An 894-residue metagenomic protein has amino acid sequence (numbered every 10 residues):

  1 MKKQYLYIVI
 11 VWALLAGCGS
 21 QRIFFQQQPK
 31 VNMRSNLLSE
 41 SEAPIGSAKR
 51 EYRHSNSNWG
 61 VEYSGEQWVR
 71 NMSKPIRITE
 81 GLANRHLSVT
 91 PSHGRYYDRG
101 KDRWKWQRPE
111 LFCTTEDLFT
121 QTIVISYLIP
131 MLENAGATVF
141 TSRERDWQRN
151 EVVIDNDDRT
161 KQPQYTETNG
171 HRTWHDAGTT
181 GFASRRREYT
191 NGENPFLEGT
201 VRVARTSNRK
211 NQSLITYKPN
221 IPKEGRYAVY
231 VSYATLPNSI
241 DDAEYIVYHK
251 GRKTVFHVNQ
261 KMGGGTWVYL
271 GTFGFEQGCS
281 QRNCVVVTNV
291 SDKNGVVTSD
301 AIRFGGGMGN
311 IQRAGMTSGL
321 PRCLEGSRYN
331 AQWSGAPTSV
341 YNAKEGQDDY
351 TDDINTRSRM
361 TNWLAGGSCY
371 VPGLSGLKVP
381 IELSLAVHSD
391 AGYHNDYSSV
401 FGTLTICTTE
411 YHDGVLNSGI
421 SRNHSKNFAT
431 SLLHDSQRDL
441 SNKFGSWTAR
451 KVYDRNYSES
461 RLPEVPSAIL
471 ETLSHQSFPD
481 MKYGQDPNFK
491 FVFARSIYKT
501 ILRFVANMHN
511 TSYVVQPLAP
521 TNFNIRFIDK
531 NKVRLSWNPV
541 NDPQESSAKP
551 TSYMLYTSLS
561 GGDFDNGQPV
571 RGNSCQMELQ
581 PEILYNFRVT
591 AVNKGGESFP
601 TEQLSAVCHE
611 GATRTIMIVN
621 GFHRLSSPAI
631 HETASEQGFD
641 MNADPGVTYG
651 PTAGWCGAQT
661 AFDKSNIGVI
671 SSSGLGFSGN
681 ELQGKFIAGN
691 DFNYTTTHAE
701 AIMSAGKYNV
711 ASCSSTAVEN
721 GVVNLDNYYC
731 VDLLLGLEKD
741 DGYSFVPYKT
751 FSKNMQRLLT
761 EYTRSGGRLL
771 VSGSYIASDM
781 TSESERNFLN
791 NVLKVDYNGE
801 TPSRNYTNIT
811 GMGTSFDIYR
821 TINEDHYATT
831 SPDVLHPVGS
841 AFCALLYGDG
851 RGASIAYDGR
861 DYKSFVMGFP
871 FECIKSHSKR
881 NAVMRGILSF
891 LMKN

Functional and structural regions predicted by a protein language model:
S213-P237: A short beta-strand element within beta-rich, extracytoplasmic domains of secreted/secretory-pathway proteins
Q281-C284, A301-G309, S368, L383-S384 (+4 more regions): Active-site-adjacent mobile loop/cap segments within catalytic or ligand-binding domains
V285-V296: Short beta-strand-plus-loop segments that form exposed binding edges in beta-rich domains
L324-R422, D454-Q476: Active-site microenvironments of hydrolase-like enzyme catalytic domains
F504-S547, G596-R614: Pro/Thr/Ser/Gly-rich low-complexity, intrinsically disordered linker/stalk tracts
Q576-E597: Beta-strand-rich modules
W655-N787: Helical hinge/lid and interdomain linker segments adjacent to catalytic or ligand-binding clefts that mediate domain
L737-L846, S878-K879, V883: A glycine-rich, often tryptophan-bearing local segment used as a flexible ligand/cofactor-contacting loop or short
